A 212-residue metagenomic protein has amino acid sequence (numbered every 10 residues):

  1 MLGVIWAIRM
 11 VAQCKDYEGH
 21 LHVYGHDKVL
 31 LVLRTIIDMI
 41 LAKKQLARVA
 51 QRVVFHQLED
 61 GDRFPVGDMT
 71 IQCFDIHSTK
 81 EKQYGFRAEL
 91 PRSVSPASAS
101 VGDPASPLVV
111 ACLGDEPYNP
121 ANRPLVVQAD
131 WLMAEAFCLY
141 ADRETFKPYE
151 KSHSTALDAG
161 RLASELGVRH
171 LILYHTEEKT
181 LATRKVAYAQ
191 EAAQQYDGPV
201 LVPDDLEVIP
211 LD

Functional and structural regions predicted by a protein language model:
M1-C112, N122-P124, V186-D212: Binuclear metal-dependent hydrolase catalytic cores
A99, S106-P107, P117-L206: Cap/insert and terminal regions of metallo-dependent hydrolase folds
